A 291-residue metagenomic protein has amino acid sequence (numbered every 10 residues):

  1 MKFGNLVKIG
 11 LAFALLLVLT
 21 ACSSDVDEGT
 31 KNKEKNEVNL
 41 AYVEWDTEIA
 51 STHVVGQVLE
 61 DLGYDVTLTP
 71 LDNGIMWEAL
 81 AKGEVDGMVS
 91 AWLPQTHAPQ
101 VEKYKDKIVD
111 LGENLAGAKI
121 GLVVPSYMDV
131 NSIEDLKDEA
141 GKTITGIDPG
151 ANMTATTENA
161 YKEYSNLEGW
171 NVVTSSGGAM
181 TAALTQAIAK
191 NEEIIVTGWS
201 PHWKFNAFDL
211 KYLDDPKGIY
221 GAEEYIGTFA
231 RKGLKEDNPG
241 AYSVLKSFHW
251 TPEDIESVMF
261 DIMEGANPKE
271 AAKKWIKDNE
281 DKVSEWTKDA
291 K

Functional and structural regions predicted by a protein language model:
V18-A21: C-terminal motif of bacterial Sec signal peptides marking the signal peptidase cleavage site
N32-T47, Y64-T69, G141-T145, L245: Short, well-ordered beta-strand elements
W45-D46, T67-A79, V172-A183: Short helix-initiation/N-cap motifs at beta->coil->alpha
T52, N73-K105, A182-A183, W203-D209: Pocket-flanking alpha-helical
V54-L62, A140, G146-V172, K277: Ligand-binding cleft/hinge of the Venus flytrap
V85-V89, T156-G218: Ligand-binding pocket segment of bilobal, Venus flytrap-like solute-binding proteins
K105-M153: A conserved helix-loop-strand patch within extracytoplasmic ligand-binding domains of the periplasmic binding
K119-V130, E224-N238: A bilobed periplasmic-binding-protein/Venus flytrap-type ligand-binding module shared by bacterial periplasmic
